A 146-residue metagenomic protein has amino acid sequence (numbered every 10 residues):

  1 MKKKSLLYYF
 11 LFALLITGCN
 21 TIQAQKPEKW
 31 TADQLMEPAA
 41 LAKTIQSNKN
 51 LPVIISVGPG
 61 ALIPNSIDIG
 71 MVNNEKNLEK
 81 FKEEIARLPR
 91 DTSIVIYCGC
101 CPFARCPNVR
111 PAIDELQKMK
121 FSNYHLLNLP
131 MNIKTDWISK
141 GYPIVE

Functional and structural regions predicted by a protein language model:
K2-S5, C19-A32, A61-V72, K76-I96 (+1 more regions): Rhodanese-like catalytic fold shared by cysteine-dependent sulfurtransferases and DSP/PTP-type phosphatases
Y8, F12-I63: Flexible, polar/low-complexity N-terminal or interdomain linker segments that lie immediately upstream of folded
